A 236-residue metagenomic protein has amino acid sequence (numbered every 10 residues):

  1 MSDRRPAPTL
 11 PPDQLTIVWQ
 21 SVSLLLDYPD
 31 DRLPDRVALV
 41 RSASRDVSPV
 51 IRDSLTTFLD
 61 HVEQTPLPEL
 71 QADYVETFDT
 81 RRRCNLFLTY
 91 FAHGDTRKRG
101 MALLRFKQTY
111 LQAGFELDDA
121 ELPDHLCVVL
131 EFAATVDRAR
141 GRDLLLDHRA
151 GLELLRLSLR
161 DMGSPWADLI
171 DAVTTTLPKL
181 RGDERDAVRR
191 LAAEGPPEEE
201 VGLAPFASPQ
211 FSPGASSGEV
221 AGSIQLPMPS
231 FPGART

Functional and structural regions predicted by a protein language model:
M1-L126, L130-T236: Charged, alpha-helix-forming regions
